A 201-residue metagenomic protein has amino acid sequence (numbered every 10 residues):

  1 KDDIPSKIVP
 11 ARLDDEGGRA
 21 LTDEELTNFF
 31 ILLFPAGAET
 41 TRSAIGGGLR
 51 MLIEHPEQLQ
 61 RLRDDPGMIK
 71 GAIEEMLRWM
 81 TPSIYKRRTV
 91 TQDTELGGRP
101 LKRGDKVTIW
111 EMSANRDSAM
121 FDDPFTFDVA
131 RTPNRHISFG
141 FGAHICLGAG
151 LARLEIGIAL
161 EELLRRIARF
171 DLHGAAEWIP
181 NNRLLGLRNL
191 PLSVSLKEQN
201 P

Functional and structural regions predicted by a protein language model:
K1-P201: Cytochrome P450
